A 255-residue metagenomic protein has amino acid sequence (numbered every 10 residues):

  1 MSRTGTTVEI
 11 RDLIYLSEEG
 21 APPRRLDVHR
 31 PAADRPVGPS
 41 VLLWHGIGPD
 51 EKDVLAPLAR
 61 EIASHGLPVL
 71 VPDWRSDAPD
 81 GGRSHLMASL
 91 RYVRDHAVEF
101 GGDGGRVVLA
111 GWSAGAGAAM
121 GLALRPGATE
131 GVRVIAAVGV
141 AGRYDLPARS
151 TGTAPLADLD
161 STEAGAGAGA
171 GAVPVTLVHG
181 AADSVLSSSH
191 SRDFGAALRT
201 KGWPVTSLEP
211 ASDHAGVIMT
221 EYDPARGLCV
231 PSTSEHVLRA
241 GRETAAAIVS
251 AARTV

Functional and structural regions predicted by a protein language model:
M1-P36: N-terminal cap/lid segment of alpha/beta-hydrolase-fold proteins
P36-G46: Short beta-strand element of the alpha/beta-hydrolase
G48-R60, W74, S189-H190: The serine-hydrolase catalytic nucleophile loop
S64-P79: Conserved alpha/beta-hydrolase
R91-D158: Primarily recognizes the serine-hydrolase "nucleophile elbow" in alpha/beta-hydrolase and SGNH/GDSL folds
G171, L177-H179, D183: Short beta-strand/loop motif that positions the catalytic acidic residue of the alpha/beta-hydrolase fold
S184-D193: Conserved alpha/beta-hydrolase "acid-adjacent" motif
K201-V255: C-terminal catalytic histidine-bearing segment of alpha/beta-hydrolase fold enzymes
